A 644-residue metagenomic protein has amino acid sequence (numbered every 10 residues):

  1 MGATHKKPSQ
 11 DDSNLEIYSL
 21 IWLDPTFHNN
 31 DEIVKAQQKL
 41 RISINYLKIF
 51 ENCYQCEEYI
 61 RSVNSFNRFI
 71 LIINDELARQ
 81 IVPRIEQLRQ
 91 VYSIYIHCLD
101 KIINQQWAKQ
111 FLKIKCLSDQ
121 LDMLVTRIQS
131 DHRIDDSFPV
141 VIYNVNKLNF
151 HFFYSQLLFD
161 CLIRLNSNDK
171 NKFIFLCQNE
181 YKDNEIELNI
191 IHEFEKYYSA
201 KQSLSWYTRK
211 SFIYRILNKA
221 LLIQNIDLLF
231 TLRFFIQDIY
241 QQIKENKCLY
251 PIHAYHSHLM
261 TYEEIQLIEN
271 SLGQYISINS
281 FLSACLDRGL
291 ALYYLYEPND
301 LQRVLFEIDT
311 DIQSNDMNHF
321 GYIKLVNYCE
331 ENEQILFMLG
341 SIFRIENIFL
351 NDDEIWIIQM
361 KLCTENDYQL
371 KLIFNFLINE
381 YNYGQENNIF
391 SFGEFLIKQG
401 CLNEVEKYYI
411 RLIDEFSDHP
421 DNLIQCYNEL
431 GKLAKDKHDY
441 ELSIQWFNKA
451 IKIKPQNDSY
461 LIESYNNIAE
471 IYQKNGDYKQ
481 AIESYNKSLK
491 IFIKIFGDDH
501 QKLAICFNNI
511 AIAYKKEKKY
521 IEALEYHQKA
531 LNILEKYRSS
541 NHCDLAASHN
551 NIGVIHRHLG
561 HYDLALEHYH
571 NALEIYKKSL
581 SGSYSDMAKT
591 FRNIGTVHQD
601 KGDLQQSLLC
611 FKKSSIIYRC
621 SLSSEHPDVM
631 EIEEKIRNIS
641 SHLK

Functional and structural regions predicted by a protein language model:
M1-F492, I505-I512, A547, V554: Mono-ADP-ribosyltransferase
R411-D414, K449-I453, L489-K494, L531-K536 (+2 more regions): Amphipathic alpha-helical segments of tetratricopeptide repeats
S417-I424, P455-I462, F496-A504, I521 (+3 more regions): Helix N-cap/loop-to-helix boundary motif
C426-A434, W446, L461-Y472, S484 (+11 more regions): TPR/Sel1-like alpha-solenoid repeat signature
G476, I493, K515-K518, N532 (+6 more regions): Polar/charged low-complexity regions in secreted precursors and cytosolic/nuclear IDRs
